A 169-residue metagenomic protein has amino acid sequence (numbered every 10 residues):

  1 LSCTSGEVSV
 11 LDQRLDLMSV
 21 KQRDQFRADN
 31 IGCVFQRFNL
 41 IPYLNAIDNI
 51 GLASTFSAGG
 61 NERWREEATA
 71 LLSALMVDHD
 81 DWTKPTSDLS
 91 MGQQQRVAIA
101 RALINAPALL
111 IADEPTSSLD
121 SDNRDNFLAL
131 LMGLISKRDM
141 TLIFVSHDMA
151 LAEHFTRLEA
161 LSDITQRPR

Functional and structural regions predicted by a protein language model:
G6-R14: Conserved ABC transporter NBD signature motif
L44-A53: Short coil-to-helix segment of the ABC ATPase nucleotide-binding domain corresponding to the Q-loop/switch region
L71-S87: Conserved ABC nucleotide-binding domain
P85-L89, Q93-Q95: Conserved ABC ATPase signature
I99: Hydrophobic anchor residue at the start of the ABC signature
A106: Conserved catalytic motifs of ABC-family nucleotide-binding domains
L110-D113: Catalytic Walker B motif of ABC-type/P-loop ATPase nucleotide-binding domains
